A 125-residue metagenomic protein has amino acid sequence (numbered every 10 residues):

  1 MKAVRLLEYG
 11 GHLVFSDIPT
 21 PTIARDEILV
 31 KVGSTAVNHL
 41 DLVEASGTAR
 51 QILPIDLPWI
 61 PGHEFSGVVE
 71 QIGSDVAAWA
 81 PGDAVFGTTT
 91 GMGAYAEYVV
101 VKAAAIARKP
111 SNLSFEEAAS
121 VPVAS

Functional and structural regions predicted by a protein language model:
M1-K2: Extreme N-terminal starter segment of soluble prokaryotic enzymes
Y9, G33, E70-D75, A103-A104 (+1 more regions): Short loop segments at secondary-structure junctions
G10-F15, H39-D41: Short N-terminal binding/cap micro-motifs at the start of the first secondary-structure element
F15-T20, S66-V68, Y98-V100, I106: Conserved hydrophobic/aromatic beta-strand scaffold that supports enzyme active sites
P21-A36, A49-M92: Glycine-rich beta-strand-centered segment in the early N-terminal region that forms part of a ligand/cofactor-binding
V43-A49: Short Gly/aromatic-enriched secondary-structure transition segments
A78, G87-S125: NAD(P)H dinucleotide-binding glycine-rich loop of Rossmann-like/cofactor-binding domains, especially the beta1-alpha1
